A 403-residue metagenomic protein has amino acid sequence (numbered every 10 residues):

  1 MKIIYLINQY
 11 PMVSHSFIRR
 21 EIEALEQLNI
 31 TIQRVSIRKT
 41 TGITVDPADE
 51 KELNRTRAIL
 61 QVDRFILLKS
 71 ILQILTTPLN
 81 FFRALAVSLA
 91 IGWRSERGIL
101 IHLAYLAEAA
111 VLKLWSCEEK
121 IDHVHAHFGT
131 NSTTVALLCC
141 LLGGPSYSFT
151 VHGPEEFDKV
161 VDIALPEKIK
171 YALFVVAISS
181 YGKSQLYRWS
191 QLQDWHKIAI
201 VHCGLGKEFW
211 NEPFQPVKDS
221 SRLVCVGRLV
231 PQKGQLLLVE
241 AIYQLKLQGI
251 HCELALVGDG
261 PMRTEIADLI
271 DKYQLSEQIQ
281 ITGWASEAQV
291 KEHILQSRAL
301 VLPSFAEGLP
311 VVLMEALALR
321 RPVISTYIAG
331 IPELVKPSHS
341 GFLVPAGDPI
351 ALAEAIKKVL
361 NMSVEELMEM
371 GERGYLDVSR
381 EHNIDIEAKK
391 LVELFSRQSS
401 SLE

Functional and structural regions predicted by a protein language model:
K159-V160, Y187, H196, G204-S220: Acidic anion/phosphate-binding donor-loop and adjacent secondary structure in glycosyltransferase catalytic cores
I169, W284-A285, E292-S297: Short alpha-helical donor nucleotide-sugar binding micro-motif in glycosyltransferases
F214-I242, A255: Conserved donor-binding/catalytic core segment of Leloir-type glycosyltransferases
A267-A285: Nucleotide-activated donor-binding/catalytic signature segment of Leloir-type glycosyltransferases, i.e., the conserved
F305: Aromatic "clamp/platform" in nucleotide-sugar-dependent glycosyltransferases that forms part of the donor/acceptor
P322-S325, V335: Short hydrophobic beta-strand element within catalytic cores of glycosyltransferases and related nucleotide-activated
P337-S338, F342-P349, V359-V364: Conserved acidic donor-binding segment of nucleotide-sugar-dependent glycosyltransferases
K358, E366-R380, E387-V392: A short, well-ordered alpha-helix in the C-terminal region of glycosyltransferases
